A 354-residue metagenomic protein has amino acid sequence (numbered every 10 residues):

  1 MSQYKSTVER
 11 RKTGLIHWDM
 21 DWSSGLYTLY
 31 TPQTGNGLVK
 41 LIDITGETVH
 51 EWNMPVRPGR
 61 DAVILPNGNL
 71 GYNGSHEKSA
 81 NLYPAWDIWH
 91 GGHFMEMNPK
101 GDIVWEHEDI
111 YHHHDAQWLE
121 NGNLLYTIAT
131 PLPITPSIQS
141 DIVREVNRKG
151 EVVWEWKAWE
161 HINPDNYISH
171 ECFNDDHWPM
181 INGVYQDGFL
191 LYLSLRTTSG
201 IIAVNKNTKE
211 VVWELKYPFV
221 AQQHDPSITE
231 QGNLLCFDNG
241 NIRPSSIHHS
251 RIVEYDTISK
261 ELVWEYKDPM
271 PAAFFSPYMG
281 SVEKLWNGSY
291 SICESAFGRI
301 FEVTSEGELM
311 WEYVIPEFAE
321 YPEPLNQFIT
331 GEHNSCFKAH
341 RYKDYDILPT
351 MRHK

Functional and structural regions predicted by a protein language model:
M1-K354: Histidine-/acidic-rich catalytic cores in large beta-rich domains
